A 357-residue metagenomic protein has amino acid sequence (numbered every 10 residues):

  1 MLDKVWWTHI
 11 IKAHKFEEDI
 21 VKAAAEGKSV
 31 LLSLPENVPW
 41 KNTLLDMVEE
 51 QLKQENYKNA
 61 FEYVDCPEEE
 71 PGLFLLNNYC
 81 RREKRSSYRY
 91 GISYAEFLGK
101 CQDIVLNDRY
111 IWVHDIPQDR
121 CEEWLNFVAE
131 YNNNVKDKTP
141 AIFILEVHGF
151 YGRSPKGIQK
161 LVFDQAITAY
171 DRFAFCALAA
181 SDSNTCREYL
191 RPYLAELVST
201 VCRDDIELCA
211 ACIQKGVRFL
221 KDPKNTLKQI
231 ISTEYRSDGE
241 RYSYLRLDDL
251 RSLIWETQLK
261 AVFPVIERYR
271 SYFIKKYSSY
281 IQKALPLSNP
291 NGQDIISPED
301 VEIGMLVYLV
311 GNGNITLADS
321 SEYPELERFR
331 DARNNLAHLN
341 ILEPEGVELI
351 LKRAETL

Functional and structural regions predicted by a protein language model:
V5-H14, E18-K28, P35-V38, E49-N56 (+5 more regions): Amphipathic alpha-helical interface elements
V30, E50-N78: Conserved catalytic segments around the Walker B and adjacent sensor/switch elements of P-loop NTPase domains
T43-L44: Hydrophobic positions on the alpha1 helix immediately C-terminal to the Walker A/P-loop
P67-P71, I144-Y151: Low-complexity, flexible helical/coil segments
